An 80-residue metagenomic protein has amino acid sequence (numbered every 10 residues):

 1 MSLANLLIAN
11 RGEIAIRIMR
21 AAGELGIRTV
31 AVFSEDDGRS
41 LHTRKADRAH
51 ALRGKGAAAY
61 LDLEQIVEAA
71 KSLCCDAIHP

Functional and structural regions predicted by a protein language model:
M1-P80: ATP-binding N-terminal substructure of ATP-dependent carboxylate-amine bond-forming enzymes
